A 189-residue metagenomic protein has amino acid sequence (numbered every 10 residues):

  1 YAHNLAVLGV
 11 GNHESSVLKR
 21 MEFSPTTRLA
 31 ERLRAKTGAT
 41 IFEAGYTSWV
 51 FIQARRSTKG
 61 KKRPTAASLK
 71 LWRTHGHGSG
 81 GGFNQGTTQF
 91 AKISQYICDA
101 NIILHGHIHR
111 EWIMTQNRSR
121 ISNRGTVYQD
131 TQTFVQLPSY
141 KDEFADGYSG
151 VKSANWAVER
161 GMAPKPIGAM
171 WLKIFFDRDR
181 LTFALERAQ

Functional and structural regions predicted by a protein language model:
Y1-A44: Core catalytic region of metal-dependent phosphoesterases/phosphodiesterases, especially metallo-beta-lactamase-like
V10, A54, R73-H77: Short, structured patches in soluble enzyme cores that scaffold and shape functional sites
E22-K36, T58, K62-A66, K92-I97 (+1 more regions): Short, surface-exposed basic-aromatic patches at helix termini and helix-loop junctions that form
T40-G45, M162-P166: A short catalytic or substrate-binding loop motif that flags glycine-/basic-rich loops and adjacent residues that bind
G45-W49, Q53, A169-W171: Short, acidic/polar N-cap/turn motifs at the starts of alpha helices
W49-L71, Q129-Q132: Beta-strand-turn-beta hairpins that frame and shape the catalytic cleft of phosphate-ester-processing enzymes
S68-W72, H77-F176: Conserved beta-sheet core of the metallophosphoesterase superfamily
W171-K173, D177-Q189: MPN/JAMM (Mov34/JAB) isopeptidase/deubiquitinase module and associated MPN-bearing subunits/adaptors in ubiquitin
